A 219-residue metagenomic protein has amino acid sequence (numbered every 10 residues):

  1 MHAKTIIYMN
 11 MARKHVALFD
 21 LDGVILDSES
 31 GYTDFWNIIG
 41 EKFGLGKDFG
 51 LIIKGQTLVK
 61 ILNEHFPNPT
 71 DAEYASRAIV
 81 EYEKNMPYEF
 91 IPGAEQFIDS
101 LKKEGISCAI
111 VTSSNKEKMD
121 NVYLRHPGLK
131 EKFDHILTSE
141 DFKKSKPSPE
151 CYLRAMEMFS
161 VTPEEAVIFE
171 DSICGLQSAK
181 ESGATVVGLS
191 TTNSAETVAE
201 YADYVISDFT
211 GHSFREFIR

Functional and structural regions predicted by a protein language model:
M1-A3, Y88: Short intrinsically disordered, low-complexity coil segments enriched in acidic
A3-H15, N115-E117, N121-R219: Asp-based, Mg2+/Mn2+-dependent phosphohydrolase catalytic module
Y8-E104: N-terminal helical cap/lid subdomain that shapes the substrate entry/recognition surface in HAD-like hydrolases
V24, T112-S114: Conserved phosphate-coupling serine/threonine residues in phosphotransfer and NTP-handling enzymes
I52, E73, I91, S113 (+2 more regions): Non-catalytic, surface-exposed connector residues within folded enzymatic/regulatory domains
